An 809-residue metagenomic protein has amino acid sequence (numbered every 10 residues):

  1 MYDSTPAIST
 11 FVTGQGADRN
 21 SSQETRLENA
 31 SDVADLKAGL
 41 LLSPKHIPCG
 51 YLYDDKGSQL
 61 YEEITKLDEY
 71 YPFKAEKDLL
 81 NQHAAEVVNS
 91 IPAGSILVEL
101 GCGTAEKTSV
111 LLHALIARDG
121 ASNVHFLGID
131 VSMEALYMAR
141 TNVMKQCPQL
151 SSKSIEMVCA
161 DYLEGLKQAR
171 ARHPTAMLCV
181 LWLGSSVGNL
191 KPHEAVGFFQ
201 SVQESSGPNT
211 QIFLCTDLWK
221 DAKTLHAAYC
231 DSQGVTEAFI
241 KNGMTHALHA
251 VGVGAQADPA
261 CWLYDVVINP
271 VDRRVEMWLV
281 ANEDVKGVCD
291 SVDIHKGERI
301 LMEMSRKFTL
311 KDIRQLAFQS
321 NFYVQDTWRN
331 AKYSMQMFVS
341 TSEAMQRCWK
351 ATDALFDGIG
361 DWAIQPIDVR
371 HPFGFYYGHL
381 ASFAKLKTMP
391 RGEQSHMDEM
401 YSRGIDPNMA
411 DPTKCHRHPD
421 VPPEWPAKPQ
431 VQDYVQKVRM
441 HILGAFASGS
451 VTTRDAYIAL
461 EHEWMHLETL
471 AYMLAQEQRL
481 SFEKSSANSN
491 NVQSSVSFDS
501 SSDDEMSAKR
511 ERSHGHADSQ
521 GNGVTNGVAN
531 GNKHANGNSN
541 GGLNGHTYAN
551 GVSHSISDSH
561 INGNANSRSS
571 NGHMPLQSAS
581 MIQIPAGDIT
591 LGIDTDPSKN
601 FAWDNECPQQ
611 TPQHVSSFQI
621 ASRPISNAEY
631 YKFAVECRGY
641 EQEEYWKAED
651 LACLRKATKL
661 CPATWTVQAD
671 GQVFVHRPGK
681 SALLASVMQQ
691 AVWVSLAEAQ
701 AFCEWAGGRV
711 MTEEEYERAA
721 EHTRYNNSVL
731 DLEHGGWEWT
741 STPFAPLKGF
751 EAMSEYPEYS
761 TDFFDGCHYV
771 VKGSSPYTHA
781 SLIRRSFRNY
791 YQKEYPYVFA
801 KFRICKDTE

Functional and structural regions predicted by a protein language model:
H46-V88: Class I SAM-dependent methyltransferase Rossmann-like catalytic core, especially the SAM/SAH-binding loop
S205-W219: Conserved beta-strand signature within the Rossmann-like core of class I S-adenosyl-L-methionine
L218, T224-R306, R314-S320: Substrate-binding/catalytic lobe of Class I Rossmann-like enzymes that use SAM or dcSAM, i.e., the mid-to-C-terminal
T341-H371, G378-H379, P390-S395, E399 (+9 more regions): Disulfide-stabilized, aromatic/cysteine-rich ligand-recognition loop
D361-A410, A447-D499, F618, K632 (+4 more regions): Short, contiguous alpha-helical
Y376, K385, H573-A701: A short glycine-rich, aromatic-capped structural motif
I584, I620, E641, A691-V692 (+3 more regions): Conserved hydrophobic ligand-interaction patch in extracellular adhesion modules
E606-T611, E636-L660, E733-E809: Surface-exposed recognition segments
